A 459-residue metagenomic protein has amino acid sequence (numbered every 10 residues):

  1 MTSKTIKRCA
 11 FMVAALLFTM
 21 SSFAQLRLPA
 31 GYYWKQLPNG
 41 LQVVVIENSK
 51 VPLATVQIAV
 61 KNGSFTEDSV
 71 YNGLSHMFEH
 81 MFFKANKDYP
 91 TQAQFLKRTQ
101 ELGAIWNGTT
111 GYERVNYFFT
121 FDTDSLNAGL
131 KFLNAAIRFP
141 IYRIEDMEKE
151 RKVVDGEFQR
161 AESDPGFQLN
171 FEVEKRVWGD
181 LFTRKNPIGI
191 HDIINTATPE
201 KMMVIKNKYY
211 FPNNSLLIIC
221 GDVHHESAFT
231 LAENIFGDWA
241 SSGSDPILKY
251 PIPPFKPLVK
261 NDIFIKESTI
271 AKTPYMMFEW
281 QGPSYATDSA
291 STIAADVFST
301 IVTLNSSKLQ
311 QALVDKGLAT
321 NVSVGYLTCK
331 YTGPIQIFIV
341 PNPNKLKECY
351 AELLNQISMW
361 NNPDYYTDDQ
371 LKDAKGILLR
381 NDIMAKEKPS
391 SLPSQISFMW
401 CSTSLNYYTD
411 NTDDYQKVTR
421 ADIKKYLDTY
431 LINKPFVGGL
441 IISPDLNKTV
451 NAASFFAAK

Functional and structural regions predicted by a protein language model:
M1-V13: Bacterial N-terminal signal peptides that target proteins for export
C9-M12, S22-V45, H224-S268, P274-Y275 (+2 more regions): Proteolytic maturation boundary segments
I46, V51-S69, G73-M77, T91-A136 (+8 more regions): M16 family metallopeptidases and their MPP-like homologs
M81-K87: Catalytic Zn2+-binding segment of zinc metalloproteases
R151, P199-I235, P435: Non-catalytic, conformational "gating/processing" segments within enzyme and secreted inhibitor domains
S244-S306, F338: His/Glu-based metal-binding/catalytic segments typifying zinc-dependent metallopeptidases
